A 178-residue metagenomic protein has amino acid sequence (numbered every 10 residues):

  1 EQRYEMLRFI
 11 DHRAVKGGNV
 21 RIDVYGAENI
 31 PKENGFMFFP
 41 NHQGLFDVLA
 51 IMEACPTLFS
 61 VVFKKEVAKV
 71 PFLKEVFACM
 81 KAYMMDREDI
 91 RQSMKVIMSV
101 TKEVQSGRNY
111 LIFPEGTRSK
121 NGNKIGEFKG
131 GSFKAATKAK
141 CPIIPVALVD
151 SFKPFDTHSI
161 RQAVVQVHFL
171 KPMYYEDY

Functional and structural regions predicted by a protein language model:
E1-F9, V15-G18, K32-I90: Catalytic core of membrane glycerolipid acyltransferases/transacylases, capturing the structured, soluble-facing
G18-Y25, S93-M94, V149-S151: Short gly/ser/thr-rich secondary-structure transition/capping motifs
V24, F38, V61-V62, V167-F169: Generic preference for hydrophobic
V24, Y83-D86, Y175: Short acidic-hydrophobic, aromatic-tinged amphipathic segments that line or gate anion-handling sites
G35-M37, N109-F113: Residue-level preference for the first positions of well-ordered beta-strands
H42-G44, E115-S119: Short glycine-rich anion-binding loops that position phosphate/pyrophosphate groups of nucleotides and phosphorylated
F72-E75, R108-L111, K120-Y178: A cross-family acyltransferase "interaction/gating" segment
Q92-T101: Anionic-ligand binding region
